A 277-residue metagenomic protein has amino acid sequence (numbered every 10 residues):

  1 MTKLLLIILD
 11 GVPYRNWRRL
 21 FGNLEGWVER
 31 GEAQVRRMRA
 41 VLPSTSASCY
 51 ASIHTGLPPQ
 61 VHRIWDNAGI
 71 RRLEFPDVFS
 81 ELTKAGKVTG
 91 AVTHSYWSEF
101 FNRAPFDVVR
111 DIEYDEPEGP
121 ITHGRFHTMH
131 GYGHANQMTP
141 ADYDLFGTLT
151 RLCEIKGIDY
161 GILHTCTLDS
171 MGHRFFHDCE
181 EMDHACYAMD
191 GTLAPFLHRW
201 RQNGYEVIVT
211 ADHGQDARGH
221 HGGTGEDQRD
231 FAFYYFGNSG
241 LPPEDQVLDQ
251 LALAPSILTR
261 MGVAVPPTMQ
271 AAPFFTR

Functional and structural regions predicted by a protein language model:
M1-R277: Feature captures the catalytic ectodomains and active-site-proximal regions of enzymes that hydrolyze or transfer
